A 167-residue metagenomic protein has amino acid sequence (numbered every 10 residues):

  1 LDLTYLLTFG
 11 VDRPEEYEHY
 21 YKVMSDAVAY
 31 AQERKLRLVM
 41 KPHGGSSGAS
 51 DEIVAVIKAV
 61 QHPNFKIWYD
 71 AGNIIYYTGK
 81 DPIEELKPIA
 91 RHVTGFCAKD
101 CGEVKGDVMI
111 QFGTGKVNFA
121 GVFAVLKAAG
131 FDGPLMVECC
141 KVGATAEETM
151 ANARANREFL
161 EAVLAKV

Functional and structural regions predicted by a protein language model:
L1, A27-K35, V125-D132, V163-V167: A structural motif corresponding to the C-terminal end of an alpha-helix and its immediate exit/capping segment
L1-Y69, Y76: Active-site acidic/histidine proton-transfer and metal-coordination neighborhood in alpha/beta enzyme cores
L3-Y5, N64-K66, A90-G95, D132-P134: Structural motif
F9, E138-C140: Short loop/turn segments at strand-loop or loop-helix junctions that form parts of catalytic or ligand-binding pockets
E18-S25, A29, S50-K58, I83-A90 (+3 more regions): Amphipathic, non-transmembrane alpha-helical secondary structure
L38, D70, F96, L126 (+2 more regions): Conserved, mostly hydrophobic/aromatic
S47-S50, N73-D132, C140-A151: Gly/Pro-rich active-site loop or hairpin
E147-V167: C-terminal helical cap(s) of enzyme catalytic domains, especially alpha/beta-barrels
